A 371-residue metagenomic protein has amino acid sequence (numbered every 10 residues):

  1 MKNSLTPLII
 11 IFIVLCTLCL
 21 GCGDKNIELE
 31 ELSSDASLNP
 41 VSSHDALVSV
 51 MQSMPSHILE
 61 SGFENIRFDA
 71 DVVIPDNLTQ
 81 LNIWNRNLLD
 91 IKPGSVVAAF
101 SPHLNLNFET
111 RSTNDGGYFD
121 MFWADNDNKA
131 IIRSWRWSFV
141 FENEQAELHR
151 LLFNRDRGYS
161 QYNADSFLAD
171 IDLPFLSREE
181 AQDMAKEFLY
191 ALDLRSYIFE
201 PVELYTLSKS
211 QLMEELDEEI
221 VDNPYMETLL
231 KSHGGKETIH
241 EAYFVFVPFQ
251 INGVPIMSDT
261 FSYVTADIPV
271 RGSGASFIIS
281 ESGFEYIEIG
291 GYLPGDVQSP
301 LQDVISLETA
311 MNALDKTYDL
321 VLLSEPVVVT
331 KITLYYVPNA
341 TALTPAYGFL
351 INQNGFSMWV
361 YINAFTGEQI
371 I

Functional and structural regions predicted by a protein language model:
M1-I9: Bacterial N-terminal signal peptides that target proteins for export
T17-G21: C-terminal motif of bacterial Sec signal peptides marking the signal peptidase cleavage site
C22-T265: Preferential activation on post-signal-peptide N-terminal prodomains/segments of secreted or lumenal proteins
S138-A169, L173, V270-D303, V360-I371: A short, surface-exposed interaction/processing loop segment used at functional sites
A185, F277, Y347-I351, G367: Conserved histidines in hydrophobic membrane contexts and catalytic metal-binding motifs
F249-I251, E281, L350-G355: Short, flexible beta-strand-to-coil junctions
T265-A346: Charged, low-complexity helical/coil segments in non-catalytic cytosolic or luminal regions
N339-W359: Low-complexity, Gly/Ser/Thr/Pro-rich intrinsically disordered linker/tail segments
